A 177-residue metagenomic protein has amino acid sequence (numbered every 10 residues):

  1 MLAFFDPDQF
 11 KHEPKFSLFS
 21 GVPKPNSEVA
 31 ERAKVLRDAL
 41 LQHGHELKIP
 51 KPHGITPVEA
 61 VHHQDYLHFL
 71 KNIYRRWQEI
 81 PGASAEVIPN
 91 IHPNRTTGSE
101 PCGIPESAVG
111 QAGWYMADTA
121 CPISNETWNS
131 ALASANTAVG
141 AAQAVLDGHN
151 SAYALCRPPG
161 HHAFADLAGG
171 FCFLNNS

Functional and structural regions predicted by a protein language model:
M1-N176: HDAC/HDAC-like amidohydrolase catalytic core signature
